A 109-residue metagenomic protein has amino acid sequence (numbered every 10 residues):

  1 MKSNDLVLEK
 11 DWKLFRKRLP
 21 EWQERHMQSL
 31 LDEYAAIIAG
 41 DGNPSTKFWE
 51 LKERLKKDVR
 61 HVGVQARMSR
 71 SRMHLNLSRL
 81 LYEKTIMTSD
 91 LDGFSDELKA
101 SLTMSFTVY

Functional and structural regions predicted by a protein language model:
M1-Y109: Acidic, Ser/Pro/Thr-rich low-complexity regulatory regions and the short amphipathic helical interaction modules they
